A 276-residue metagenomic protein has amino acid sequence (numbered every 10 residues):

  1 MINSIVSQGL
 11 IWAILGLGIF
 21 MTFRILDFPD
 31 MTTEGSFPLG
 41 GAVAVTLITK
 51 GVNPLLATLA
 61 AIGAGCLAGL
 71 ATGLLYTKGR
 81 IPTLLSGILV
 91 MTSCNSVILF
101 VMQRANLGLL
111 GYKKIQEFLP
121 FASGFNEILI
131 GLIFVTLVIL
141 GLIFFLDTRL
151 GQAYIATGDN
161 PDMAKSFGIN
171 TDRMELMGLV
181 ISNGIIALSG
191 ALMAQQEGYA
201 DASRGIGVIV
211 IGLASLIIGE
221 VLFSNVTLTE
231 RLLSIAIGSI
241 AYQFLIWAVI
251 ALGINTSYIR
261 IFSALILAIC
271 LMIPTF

Functional and structural regions predicted by a protein language model:
I2-N53, T58, L75-G79, I217-S224: Single transmembrane alpha-helix segments in multi-pass membrane proteins
Q8, L84, E127-L132, E175 (+2 more regions): Loop-to-transmembrane alpha-helix initiation sites
I19, V52-T92, I133-T136, G238 (+1 more regions): Alpha-helical transmembrane segments within multi-pass membrane transporters and channels
M21, T46, K50, L70 (+10 more regions): Membrane-interface helix caps of multi-pass small-molecule transporters
A68, G124-R204, I209, A214: Helix-loop-helix "hairpin" substructures at the membrane interface of multi-pass membrane proteins
T83, G87-D147, M177, A202: Transmembrane helix-bundle core of multi-pass membrane transporters and related energy-transducing complexes
D159-S166, N170-R173, E230, L245-F276: Cytosolic-side transmembrane-helix boundaries in multi-pass membrane proteins
I186, G190, Q196-I261: Transmembrane alpha-helical segments in multi-pass inner-membrane proteins
